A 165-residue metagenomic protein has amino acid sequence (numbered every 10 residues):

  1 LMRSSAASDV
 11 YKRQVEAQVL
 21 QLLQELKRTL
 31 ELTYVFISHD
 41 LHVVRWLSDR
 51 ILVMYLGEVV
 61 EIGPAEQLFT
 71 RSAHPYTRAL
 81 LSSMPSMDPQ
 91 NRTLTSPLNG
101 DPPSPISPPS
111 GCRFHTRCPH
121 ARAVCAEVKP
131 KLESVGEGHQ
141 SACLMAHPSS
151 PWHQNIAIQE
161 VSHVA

Functional and structural regions predicted by a protein language model:
L1, R28-T29, I106, C112: Short, flexible hinge/linker loops that cap or flank conserved catalytic cores
L1-A7, Y11: Single conserved hydrophobic/aromatic residue that forms the stacking wall/gate of nucleotide- or nucleobase-binding
M2, Q24, T33, M145-A146: Compositionally biased amphipathic helical and low-complexity segments enriched in hydrophobic
S4, V44-W46, G111: Conserved Q-loop
V15-T93: P-loop NTP-binding/switch modules centered on Walker-like glycine-rich loops
P64-A165: Short catalytic/signature loops enriched in Gly
